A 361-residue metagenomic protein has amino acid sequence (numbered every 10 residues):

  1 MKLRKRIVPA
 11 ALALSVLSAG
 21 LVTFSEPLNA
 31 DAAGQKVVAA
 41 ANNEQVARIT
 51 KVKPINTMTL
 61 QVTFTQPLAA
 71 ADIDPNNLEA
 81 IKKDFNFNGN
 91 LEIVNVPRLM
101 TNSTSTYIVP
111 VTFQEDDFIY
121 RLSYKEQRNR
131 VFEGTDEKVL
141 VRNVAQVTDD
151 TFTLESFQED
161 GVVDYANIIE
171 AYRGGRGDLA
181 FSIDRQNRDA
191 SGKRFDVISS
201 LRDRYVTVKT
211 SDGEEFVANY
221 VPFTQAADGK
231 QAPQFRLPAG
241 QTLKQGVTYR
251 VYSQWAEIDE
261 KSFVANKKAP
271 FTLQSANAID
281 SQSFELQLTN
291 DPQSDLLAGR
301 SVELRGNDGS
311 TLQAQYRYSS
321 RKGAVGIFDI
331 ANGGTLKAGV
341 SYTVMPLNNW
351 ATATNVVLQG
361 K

Functional and structural regions predicted by a protein language model:
M1-A11: Bacterial Sec-dependent N-terminal signal peptides
A13-G20: Bacterial N-terminal signal peptides
G20-A41: Sec-dependent signal peptide cleavage junction
E44-I49, A269-Q274: Proline-enriched interdomain boundary motifs that mark the N-terminal boundary and often initiate the first structured
P54-N56, S103, Q146-D150, A278-D280 (+1 more regions): Residue-level recognition of beta-strand termini and adjacent short loop/turns
N56-E79, S103-E137, T153-V163, S199-V206 (+3 more regions): Extracytoplasmic/surface-exposed domains of secreted proteins that mediate cell-envelope carbohydrate/peptidoglycan
Q61-P97, K125, V162-V221, S283 (+1 more regions): Short, surface-exposed alpha-helix to beta-strand junction/turn motifs within ectodomains of secreted and cell-envelope
L140-V147, N266-T272, G360-K361: Extracellular interdomain linker/stem segments of modular secreted and single-pass surface proteins
